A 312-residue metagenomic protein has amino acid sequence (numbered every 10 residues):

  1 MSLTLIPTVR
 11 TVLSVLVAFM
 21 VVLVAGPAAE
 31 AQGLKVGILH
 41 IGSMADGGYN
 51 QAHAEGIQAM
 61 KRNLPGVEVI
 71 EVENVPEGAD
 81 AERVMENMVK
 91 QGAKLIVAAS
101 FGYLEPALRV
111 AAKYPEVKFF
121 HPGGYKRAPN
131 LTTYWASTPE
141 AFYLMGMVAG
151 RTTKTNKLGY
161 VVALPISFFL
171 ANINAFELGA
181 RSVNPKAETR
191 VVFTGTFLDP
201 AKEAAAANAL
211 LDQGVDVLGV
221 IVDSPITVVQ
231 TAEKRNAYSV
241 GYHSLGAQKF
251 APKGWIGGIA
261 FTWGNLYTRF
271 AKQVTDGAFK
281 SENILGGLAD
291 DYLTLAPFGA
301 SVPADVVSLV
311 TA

Functional and structural regions predicted by a protein language model:
M1-V9: N-terminal secretory signal peptides that target proteins for export/translocation
L3-T4, V17, V191: Short non-domain terminal segments
T11-A25: Bacterial N-terminal signal peptides
G26-E30: Signal peptide processing junction and immediate N-terminal pro/mature segment of secreted/exported proteins
A31-A312: A residue-level marker of the well-folded mature domains of exported/periplasmic proteins
